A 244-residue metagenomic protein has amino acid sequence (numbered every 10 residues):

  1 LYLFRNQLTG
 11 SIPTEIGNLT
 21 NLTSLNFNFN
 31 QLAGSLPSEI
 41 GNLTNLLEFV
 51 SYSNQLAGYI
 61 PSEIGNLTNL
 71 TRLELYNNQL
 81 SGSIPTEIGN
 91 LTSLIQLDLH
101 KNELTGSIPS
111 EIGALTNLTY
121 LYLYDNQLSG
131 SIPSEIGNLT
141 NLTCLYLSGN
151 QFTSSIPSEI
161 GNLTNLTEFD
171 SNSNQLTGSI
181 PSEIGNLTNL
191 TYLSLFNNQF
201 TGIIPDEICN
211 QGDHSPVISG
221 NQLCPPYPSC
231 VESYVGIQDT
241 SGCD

Functional and structural regions predicted by a protein language model:
L1-I16: Low-complexity/repetitive intrinsically disordered segments
Y2, N26, V50, E74 (+6 more regions): Conserved positional slot within leucine-rich repeat
F4, S24, F29, V50 (+7 more regions): Intrinsically disordered, low-complexity tandem-repeat regions
N6, F27-N30, S51-N54, N78 (+6 more regions): Consensus "Asn ladder" position of solenoid repeat domains
I12-T14, L36-S38, I60-S62, I84-T86 (+6 more regions): The feature encodes a structural signal of leucine-rich repeats
G17-L22, G41-L46, G65-L70, G89-L94 (+6 more regions): Leucine-rich repeat
T191-D244: Leucine-rich solenoid repeat scaffolds
